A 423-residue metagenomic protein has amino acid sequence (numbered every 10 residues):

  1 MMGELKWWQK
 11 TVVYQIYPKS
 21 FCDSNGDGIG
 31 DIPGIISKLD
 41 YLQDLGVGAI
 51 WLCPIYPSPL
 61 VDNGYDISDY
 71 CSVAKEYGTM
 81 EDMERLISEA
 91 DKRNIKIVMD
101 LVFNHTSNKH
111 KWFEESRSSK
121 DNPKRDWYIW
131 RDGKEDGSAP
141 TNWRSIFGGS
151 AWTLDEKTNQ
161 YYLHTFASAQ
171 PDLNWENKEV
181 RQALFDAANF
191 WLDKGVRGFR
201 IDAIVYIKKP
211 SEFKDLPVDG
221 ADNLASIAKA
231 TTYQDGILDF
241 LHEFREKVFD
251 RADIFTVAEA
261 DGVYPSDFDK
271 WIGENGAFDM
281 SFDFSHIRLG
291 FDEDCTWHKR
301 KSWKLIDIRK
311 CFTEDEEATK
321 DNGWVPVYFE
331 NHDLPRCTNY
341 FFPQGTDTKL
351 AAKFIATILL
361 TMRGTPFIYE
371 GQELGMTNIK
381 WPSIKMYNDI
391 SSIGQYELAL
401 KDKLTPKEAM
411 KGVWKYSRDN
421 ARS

Functional and structural regions predicted by a protein language model:
M2-S423: Active-site and adjacent substrate-binding regions of carbohydrate-active enzymes
